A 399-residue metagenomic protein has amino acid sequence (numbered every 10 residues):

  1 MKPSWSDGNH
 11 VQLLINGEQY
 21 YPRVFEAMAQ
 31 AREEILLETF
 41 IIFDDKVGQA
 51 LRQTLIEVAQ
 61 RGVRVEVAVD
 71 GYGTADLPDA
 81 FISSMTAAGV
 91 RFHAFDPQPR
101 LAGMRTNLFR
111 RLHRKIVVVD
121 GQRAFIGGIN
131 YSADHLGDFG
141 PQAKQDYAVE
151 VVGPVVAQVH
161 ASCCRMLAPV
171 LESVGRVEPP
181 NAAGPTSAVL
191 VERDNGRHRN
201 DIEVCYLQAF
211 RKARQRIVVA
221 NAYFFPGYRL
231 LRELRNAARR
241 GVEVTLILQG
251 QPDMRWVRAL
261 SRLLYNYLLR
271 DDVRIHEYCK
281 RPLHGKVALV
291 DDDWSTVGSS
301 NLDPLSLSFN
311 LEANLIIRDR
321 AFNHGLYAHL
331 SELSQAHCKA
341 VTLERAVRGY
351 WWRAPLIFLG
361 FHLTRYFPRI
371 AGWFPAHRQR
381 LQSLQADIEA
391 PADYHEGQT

Functional and structural regions predicted by a protein language model:
M1-T399: Charged, low-complexity intrinsically disordered terminal segments
